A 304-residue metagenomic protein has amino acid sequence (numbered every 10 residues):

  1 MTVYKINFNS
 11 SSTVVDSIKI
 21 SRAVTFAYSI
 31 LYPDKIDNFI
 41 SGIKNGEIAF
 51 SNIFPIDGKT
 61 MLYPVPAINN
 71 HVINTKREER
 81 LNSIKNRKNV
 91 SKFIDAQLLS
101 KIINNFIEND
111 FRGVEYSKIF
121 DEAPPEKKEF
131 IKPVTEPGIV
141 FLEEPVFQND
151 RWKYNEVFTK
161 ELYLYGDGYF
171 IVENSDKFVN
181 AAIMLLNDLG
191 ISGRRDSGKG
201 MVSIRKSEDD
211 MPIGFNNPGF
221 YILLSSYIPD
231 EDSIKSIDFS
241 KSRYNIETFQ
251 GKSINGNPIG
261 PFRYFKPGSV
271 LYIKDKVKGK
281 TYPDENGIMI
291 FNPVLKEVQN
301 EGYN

Functional and structural regions predicted by a protein language model:
M1-N304: Conserved active-site/ligand-binding neighborhood in enzyme cores
